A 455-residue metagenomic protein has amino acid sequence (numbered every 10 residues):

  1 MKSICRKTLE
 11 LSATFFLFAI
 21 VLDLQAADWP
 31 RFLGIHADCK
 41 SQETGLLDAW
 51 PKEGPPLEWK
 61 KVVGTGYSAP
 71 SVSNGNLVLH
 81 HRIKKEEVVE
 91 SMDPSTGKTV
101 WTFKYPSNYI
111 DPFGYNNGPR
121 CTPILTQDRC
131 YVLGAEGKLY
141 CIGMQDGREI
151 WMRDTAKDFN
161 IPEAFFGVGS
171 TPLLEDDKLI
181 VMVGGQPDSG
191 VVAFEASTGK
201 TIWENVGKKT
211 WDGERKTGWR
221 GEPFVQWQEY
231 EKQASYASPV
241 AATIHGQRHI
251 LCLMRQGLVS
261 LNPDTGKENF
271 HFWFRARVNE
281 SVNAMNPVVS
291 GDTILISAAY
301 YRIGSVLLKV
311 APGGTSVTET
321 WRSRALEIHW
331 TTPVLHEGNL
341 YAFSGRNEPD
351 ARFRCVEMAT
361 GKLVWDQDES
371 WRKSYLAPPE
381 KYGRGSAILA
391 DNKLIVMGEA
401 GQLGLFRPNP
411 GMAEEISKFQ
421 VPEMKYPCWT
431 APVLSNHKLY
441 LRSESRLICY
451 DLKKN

Functional and structural regions predicted by a protein language model:
M1-A13: Bacterial N-terminal signal peptides that target proteins for export
K2, F15-L17, P187: Short N-terminal alpha-helical targeting/association segments
E10-D23, Q367: Bacterial N-terminal signal peptides
L24-N455: Noncatalytic, solvent-exposed loop/strand surfaces of beta-propeller-type extracellular/periplasmic domains
